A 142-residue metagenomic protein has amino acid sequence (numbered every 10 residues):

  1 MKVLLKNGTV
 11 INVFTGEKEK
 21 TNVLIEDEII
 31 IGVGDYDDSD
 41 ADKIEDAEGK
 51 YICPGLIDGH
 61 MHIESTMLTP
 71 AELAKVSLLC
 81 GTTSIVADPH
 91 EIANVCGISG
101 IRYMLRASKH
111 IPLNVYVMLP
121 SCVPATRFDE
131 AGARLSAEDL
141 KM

Functional and structural regions predicted by a protein language model:
M1-L4, V10-P54: Histidine-rich, glycine-flanked metal-binding segment
V3-L5, D38-D88: Replace "His-x-His-based motif
N12-G16, T66, A131-L135: Short loop/turn motifs at secondary-structure junctions and domain boundaries
E19, P70-A74, G100: Hydrophobic alpha-helical membrane context
I25-D27, G32-G34, D46-A47, M67 (+3 more regions): Short, surface-exposed linear patches
E28, G55-E64, H90-N94, L119-C122: Short N-terminal helix-initiation segments at or just after the protein's N-terminus
K75-M142: Divalent-metal coordination cores built from histidine and acidic residues
